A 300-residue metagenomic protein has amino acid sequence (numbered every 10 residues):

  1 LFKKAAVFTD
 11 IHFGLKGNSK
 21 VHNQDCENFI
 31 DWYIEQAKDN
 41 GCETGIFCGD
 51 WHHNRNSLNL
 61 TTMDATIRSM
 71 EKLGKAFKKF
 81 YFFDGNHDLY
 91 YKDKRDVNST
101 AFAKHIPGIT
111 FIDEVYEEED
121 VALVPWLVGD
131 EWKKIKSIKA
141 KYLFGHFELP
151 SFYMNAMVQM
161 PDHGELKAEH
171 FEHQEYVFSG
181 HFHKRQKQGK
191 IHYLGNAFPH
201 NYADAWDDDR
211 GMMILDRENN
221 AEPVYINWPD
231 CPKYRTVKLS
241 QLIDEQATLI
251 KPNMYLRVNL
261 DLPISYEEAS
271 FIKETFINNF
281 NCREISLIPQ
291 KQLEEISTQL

Functional and structural regions predicted by a protein language model:
K4, I11, L15-Y116, H170-Q174: Core catalytic region of metal-dependent phosphoesterases/phosphodiesterases, especially metallo-beta-lactamase-like
D10, I30, G45, D50 (+8 more regions): Divalent metal-coordination and catalytic microenvironments
H12-K16, H53-N56, F83-K94, V128-E131 (+3 more regions): Active-site environment of divalent metal-dependent phosphoester hydrolases
C42, F77, E119, I138-A140 (+3 more regions): Short, well-ordered alpha-helix to beta-strand connector turns
T66, D84-E169, L194-A197, E218-N219: Conserved catalytic scaffold of divalent metal-dependent phosphoesterases
L73-A76, K136-K139, A168-H173, L249-K251: Short, conserved loop/helix-junction motifs that constitute active-site signature segments in enzyme catalytic cores
A156-E222: Conserved beta-sheet core of the metallophosphoesterase superfamily
D216-L300: Accessory, non-catalytic peripheral segments of nucleic-acid enzymes
